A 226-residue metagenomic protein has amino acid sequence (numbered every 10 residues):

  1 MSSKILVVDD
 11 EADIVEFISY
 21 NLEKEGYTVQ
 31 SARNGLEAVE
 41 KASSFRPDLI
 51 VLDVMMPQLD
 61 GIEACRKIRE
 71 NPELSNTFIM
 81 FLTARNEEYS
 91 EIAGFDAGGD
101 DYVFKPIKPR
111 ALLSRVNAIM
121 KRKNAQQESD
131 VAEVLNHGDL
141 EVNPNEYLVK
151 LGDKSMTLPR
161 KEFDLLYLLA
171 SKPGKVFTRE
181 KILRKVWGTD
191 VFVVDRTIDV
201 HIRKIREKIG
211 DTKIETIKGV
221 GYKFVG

Functional and structural regions predicted by a protein language model:
K4, A118-V176: Short, Lys/Arg-enriched segments at the junction into DNA-binding effector domains of transcriptional regulators
V8-D9, A32, I50, V103: Conserved sequence signature across two-component system core domains
D10, Q58, R69-N71, N76-N136: Basic, amphipathic DNA-recognition helix from helix-turn-helix-like DNA-binding domains
D13-K24: Charged docking surfaces used in two-component/phosphorelay signaling
G26-R33, K41: Short hydrophobic/Thr-rich beta-strand motif most characteristic of the beta2 strand and flanking loop of CheY-like
R33-E37, D60-E63: Acidic catalytic/metal-coordinating carboxylates
F45-V51: Active-site beta3 strand of CheY-like receiver
L148-V200, E207-T212, K218: Positively charged, aromatic-enriched patches within helix-turn-helix-type DNA-binding elements, predominantly
